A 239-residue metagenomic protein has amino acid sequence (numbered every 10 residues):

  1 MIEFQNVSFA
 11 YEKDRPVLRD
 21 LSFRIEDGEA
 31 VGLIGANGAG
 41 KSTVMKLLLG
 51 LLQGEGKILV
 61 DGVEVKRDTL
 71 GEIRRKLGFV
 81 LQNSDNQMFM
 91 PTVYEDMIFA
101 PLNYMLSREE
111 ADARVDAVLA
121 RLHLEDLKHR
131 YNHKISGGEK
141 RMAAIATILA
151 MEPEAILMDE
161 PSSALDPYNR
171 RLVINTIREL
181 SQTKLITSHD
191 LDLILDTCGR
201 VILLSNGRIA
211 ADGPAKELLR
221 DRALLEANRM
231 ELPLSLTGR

Functional and structural regions predicted by a protein language model:
I34-A36: The feature captures the beta-strand-to-loop junction immediately N-terminal to the Walker
G56-V65, I73: Conserved ABC transporter NBD signature motif
E109-L127: Conserved ABC ATPase "signature" region
Y131-I135, E139: Conserved ABC ATPase signature
S188-H189: H-loop/switch region of ABC-family ATPase nucleotide-binding domains
I194-D196: A short, surface-exposed alpha-helical micro-motif characterized by mixed small hydrophobic and charged/polar residues
R208-E231: Conserved beta-strand-loop-alpha-helix hinge in the C-terminal portion of ABC ATPase nucleotide-binding domains
